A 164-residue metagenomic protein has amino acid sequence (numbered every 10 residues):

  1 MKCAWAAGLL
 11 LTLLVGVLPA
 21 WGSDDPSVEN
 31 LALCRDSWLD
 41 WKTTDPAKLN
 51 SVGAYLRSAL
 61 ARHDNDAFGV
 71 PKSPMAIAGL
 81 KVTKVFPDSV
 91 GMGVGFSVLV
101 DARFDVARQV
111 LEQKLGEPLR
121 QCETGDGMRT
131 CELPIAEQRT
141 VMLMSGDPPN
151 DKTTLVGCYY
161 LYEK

Functional and structural regions predicted by a protein language model:
M1-A7: Bacterial N-terminal signal peptides that target proteins for export
A7-G16: Bacterial N-terminal signal peptides
V15-S23, V106-C122, V141-P148: Short, intrinsically disordered, charge-biased short linear motifs at domain edges
W21-G69: N-terminal export/targeting and maturation segments
P71-L133: Long, charged/polar, surface-exposed segments that mediate recognition or autoinhibition
G127-K164: Glycine-rich, aromatic-bearing surface loops/beta-hairpins
